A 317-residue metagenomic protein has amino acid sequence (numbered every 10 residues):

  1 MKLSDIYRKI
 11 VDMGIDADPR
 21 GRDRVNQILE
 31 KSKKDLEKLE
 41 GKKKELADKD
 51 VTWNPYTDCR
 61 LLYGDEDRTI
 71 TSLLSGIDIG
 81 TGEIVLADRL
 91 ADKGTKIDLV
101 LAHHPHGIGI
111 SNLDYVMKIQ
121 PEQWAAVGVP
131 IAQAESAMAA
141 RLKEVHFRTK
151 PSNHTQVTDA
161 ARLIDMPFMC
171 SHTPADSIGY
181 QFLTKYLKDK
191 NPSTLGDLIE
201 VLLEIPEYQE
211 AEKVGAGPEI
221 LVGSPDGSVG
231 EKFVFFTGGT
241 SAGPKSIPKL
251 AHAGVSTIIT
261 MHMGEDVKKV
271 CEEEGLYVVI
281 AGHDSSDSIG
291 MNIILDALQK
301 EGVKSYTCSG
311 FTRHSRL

Functional and structural regions predicted by a protein language model:
M1-L317: Active-site catalytic microenvironments in core metabolic enzymes, especially phosphate/sugar-handling
